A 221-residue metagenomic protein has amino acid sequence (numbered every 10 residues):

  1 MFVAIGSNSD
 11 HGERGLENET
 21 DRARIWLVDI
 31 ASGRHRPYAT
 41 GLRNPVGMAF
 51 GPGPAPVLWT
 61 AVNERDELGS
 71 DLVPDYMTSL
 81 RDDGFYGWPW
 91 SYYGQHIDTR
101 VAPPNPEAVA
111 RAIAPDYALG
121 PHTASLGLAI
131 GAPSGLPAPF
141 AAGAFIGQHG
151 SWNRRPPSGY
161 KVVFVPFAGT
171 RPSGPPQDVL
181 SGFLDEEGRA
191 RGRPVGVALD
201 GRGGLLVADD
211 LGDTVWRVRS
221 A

Functional and structural regions predicted by a protein language model:
S7-E13, T20-A31, R43-N44, A49-L180 (+4 more regions): Beta-propeller domain segments
T40, V207: Small/polar loops that bind or transfer phosphate-bearing groups
V197, G204-L205, V215-A221: C-terminal amphipathic alpha-helical "assembly" element that mediates oligomerization/partner interfaces or acts as
